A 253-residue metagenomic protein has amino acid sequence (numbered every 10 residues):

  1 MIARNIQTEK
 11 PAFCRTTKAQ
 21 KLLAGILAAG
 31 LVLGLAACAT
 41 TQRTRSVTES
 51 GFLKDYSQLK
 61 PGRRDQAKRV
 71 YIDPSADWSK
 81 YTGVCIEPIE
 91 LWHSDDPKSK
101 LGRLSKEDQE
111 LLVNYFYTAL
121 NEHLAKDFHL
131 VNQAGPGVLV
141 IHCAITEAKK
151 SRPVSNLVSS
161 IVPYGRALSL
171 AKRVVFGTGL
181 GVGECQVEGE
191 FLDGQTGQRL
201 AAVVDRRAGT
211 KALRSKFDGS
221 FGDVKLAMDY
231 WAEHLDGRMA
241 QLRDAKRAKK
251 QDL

Functional and structural regions predicted by a protein language model:
I2-I26: Bacterial N-terminal signal peptides that target proteins for export
A29-V32: Processing junctions and N-termini across compartments
G34-A37: C-terminal motif of bacterial Sec signal peptides marking the signal peptidase cleavage site
A39-D73, G177-Q186, E190-L253: C-terminal/domain-edge helix-coil "capping" segments
R63-P74, S105, N121-H129, K172-V175 (+1 more regions): N-terminal post-signal-peptidase region of extra-cytosolic proteins
S79-A144: N-terminal segment of the mature soluble domain
H93-K98, R152-V154, T210-L213: Short acidic/His/Gly/Ser-rich catalytic and metal-binding motifs that mark active-site loops of diverse hydrolases
E122, K126-Q195, S215: Surface-exposed short loop/turn segments
